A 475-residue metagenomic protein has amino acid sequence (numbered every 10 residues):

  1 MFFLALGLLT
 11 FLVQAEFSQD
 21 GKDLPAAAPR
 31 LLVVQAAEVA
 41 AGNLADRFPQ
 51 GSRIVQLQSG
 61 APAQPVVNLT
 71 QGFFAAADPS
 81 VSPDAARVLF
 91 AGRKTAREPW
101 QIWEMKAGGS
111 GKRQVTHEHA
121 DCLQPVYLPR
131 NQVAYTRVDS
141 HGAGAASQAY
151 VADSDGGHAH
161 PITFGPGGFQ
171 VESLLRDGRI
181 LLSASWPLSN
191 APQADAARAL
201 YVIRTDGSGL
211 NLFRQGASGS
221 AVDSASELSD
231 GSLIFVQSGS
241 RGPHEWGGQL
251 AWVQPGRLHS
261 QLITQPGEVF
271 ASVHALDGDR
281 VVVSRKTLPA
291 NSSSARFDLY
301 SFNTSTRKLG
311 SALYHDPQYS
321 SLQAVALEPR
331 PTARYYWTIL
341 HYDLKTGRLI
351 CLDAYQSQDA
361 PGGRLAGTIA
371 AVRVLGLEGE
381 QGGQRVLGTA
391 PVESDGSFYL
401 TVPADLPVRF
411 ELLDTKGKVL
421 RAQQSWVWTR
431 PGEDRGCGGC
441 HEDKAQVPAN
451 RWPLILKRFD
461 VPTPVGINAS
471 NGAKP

Functional and structural regions predicted by a protein language model:
M1-F2, G207: Accessible peptide chain termini
F2-F11: Bacterial N-terminal signal peptides
E16-D395, T401-P407, V419-G439, K444-L456 (+3 more regions): Sequence signature of WD/YWTD-type beta-propeller architectures
A473-P475: Low-complexity, Pro/Thr/Ser/Gly/Ala-rich linker/spacer regions in secreted, extracellular modular proteins
